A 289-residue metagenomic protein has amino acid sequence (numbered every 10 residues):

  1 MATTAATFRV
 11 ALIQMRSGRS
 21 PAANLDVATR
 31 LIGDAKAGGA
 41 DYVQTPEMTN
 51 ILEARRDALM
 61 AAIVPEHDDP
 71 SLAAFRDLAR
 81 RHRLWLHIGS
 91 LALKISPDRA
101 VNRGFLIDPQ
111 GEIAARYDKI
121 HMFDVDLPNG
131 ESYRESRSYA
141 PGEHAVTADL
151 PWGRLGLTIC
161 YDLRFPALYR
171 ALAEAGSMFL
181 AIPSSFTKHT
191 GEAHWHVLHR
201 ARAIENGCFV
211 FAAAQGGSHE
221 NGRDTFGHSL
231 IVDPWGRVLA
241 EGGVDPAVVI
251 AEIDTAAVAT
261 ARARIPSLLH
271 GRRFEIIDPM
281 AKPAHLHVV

Functional and structural regions predicted by a protein language model:
A2-V10, T147-G156, F179: Beta-strand-turn-beta hairpins that frame and shape the catalytic cleft of phosphate-ester-processing enzymes
V10, L106-A114, V232-A240: Short, glycine-anchored, charge-dense loop/turn motifs used at functional sites
P21, R30-Q110, R116, V125 (+1 more regions): Cys-nucleophile CN-hydrolase/nitrilase-fold catalytic domain and related Cys-dependent amidase chemistry that acts on
E66-H87, R154, C160-V249: CN hydrolase (nitrilase-like) catalytic-core segments centered on the catalytic cysteine and neighboring Lys/Glu
I88-S90, R103-L106, V146-A148, S229-I231 (+1 more regions): Short beta-strand scaffold segments in enzyme catalytic cores
I95-A175, K188-L198, R264-S267: Active-site catalytic loop in hydrolytic enzyme cores
K119-F123, V244-V248, I253: A short acidic/small-residue loop/turn micro-motif
A256-V289: A short C-terminal boundary segment appended to hydrolase-like catalytic domains
